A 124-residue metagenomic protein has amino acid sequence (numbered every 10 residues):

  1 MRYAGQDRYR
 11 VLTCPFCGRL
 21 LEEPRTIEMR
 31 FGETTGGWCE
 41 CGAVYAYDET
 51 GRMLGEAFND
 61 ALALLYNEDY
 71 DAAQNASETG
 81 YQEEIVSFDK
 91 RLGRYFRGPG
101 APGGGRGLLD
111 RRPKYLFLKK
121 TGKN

Functional and structural regions predicted by a protein language model:
D7-R10, G32-T34: Residue-level signal for mature regions of secreted extracellular proteins and peptides
C14-G18, W38-C39: Short cysteine-rich clusters marking metal-coordination/redox-active sites
G18-E23, A43-A46: Cys/His-rich microdomains that often coordinate metals
R25-G36: Short linker/helix segments within small regulatory modules
E40-D60, N67-A72: Short metal-binding segments enriched for Cys and/or His
Y70-N124: Long, contiguous alpha-helical scaffold regions
